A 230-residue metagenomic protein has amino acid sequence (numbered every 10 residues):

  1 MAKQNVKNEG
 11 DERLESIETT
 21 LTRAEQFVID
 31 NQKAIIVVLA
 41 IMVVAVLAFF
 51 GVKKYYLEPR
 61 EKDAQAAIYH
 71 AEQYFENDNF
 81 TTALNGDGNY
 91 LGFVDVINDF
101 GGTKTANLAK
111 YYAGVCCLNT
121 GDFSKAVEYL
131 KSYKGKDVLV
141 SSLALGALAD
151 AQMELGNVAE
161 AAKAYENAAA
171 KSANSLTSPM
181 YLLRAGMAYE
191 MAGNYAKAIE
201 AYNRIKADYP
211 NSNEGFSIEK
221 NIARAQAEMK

Functional and structural regions predicted by a protein language model:
A2-I41: N-terminal positive-inside, membrane-proximal cytosolic segments immediately preceding the first
A34, I97-A106, T120, K134-S142 (+2 more regions): Short solvent-exposed coil/turn linkers within tandem alpha-helical repeat scaffolds
